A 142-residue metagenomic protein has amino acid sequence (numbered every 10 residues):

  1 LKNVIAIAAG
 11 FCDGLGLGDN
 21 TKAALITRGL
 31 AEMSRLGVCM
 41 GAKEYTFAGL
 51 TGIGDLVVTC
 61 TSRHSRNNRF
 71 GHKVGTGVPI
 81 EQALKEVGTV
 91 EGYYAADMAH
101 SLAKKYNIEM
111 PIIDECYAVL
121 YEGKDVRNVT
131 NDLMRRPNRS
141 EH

Functional and structural regions predicted by a protein language model:
K2, A6-D13, L17, V38-A48 (+1 more regions): NAD(P)-dependent Rossmann-like dehydrogenase/reductase catalytic/cofactor-binding core
G18-G29: Active-site pocket-shaping loop/turn-to-helix segments
T27-M40: An active-site-proximal "capping" alpha-helix that borders the catalytic cofactor pocket
